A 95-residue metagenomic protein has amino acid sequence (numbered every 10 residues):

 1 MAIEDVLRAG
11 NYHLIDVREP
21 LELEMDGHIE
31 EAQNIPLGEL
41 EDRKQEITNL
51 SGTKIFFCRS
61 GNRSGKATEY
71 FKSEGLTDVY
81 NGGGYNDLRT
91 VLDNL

Functional and structural regions predicted by a protein language model:
A2-Y12, V17-K54, S64-L95: Rhodanese-like catalytic fold shared by cysteine-dependent sulfurtransferases and DSP/PTP-type phosphatases
F57-C58: Short, surface-exposed ligand- or partner-binding patches at beta-edge/loop junctions that are enriched in aromatics
G61: Conserved G/P- and acidic residue-centered "switch" motifs that form tight phosphate/ATP-binding loops in soluble
